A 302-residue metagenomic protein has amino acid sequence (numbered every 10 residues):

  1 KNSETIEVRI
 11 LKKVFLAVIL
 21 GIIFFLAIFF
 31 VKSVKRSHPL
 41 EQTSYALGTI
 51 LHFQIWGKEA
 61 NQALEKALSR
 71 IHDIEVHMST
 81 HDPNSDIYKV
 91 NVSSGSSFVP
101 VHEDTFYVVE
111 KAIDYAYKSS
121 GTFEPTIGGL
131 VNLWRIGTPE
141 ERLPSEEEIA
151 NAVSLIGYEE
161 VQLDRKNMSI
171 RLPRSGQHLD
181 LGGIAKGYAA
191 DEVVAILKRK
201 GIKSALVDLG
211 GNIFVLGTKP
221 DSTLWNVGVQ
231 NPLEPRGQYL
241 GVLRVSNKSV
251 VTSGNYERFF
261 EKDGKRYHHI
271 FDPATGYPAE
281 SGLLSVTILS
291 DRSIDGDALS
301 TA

Functional and structural regions predicted by a protein language model:
K1-A302: Mature catalytic core of soluble alpha/beta enzymes
